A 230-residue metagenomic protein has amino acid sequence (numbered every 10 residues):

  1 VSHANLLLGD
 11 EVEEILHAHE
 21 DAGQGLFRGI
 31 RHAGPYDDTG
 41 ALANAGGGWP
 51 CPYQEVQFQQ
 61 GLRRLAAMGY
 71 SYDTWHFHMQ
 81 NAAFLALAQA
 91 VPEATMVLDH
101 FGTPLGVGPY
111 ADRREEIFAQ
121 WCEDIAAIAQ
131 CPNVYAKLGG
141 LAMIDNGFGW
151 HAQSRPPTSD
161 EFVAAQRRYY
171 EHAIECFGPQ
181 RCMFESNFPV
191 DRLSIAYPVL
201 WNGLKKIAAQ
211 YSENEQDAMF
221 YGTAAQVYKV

Functional and structural regions predicted by a protein language model:
V1-E14, G23, R28-G34, D38 (+3 more regions): Metal-cofactor-binding active-site regions of metalloenzymes
N5, P35, G102, L141-A142 (+1 more regions): Catalytic metal-binding/acid-base residues of hydrolase active sites
L8-E20, F58, Q120-W121, Y169: Short, acidic/polar
E20-D21, A67: Basic phosphate/pyrophosphate-binding loop/patch that engages nucleotide-derived ligands
I30, L65, H100, A136 (+3 more regions): Divalent metal-coordination and catalytic microenvironments
H32-Y53, P189: Glycine-rich phosphate-binding "P-loop"
G47-M183, S194: Catalytic pocket-lining loop regions of alpha/beta-barrel enzymes, especially the amidohydrolase/enolase/GH5 lineages
R168-M183, V190-V230: Mid-to-C-terminal alpha-helical segments outside catalytic/metal-binding sites
